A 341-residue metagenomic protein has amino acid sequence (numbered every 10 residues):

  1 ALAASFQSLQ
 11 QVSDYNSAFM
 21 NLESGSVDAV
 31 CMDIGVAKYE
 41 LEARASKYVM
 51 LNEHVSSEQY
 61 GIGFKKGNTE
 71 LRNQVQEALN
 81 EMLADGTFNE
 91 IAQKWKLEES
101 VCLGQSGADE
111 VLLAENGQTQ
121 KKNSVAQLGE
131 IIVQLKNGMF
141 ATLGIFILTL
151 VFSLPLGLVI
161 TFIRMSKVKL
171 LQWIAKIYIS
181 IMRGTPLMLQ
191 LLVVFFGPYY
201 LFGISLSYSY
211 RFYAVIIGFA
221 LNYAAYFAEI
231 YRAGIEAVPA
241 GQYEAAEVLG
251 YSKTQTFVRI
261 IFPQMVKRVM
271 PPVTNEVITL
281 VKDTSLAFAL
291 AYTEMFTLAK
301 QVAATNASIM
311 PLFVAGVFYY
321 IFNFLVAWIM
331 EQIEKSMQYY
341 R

Functional and structural regions predicted by a protein language model:
A1-L9, N68: A conserved helix-loop-strand patch within extracytoplasmic ligand-binding domains of the periplasmic binding
L2-A4, Y15-C31, G35, A43-R44: Short helices/loops that flank or line small-molecule/ion binding pockets
L9-Q11, A29-M32, L51-N52: Structural recognition of the beta-strand scaffold that forms the well-ordered cores of secreted hydrolase catalytic
V12-N16, S24, C31, K65-N73 (+1 more regions): Soluble non-cytosolic domains of exported or imported proteins
L22, V30, I62, V75 (+3 more regions): Residue-level signal for nonpolar/aromatic packing positions in well-ordered secondary structure
I34-E77, E98-T119: Periplasmic-binding protein-like
L79-W95: Periplasmic-binding protein-like
Q118-R341: Transmembrane alpha-helices and adjacent helix-loop boundaries
